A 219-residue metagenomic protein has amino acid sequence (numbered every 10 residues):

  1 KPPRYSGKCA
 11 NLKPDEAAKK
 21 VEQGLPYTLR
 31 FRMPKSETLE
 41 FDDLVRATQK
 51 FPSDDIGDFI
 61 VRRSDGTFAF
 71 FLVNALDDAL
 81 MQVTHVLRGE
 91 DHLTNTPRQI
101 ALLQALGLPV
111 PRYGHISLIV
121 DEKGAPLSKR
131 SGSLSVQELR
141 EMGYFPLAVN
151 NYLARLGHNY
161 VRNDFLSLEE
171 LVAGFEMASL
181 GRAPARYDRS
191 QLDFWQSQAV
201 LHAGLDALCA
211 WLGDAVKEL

Functional and structural regions predicted by a protein language model:
K1-H115, V120-L127, S135, Y160: Active-site cores that bind ATP or allylic diphosphates and position pyrophosphate for catalysis
L106-L219: Catalytic adenosine-cofactor/nucleotide-binding cores of aminoacyl-tRNA synthetases and other
